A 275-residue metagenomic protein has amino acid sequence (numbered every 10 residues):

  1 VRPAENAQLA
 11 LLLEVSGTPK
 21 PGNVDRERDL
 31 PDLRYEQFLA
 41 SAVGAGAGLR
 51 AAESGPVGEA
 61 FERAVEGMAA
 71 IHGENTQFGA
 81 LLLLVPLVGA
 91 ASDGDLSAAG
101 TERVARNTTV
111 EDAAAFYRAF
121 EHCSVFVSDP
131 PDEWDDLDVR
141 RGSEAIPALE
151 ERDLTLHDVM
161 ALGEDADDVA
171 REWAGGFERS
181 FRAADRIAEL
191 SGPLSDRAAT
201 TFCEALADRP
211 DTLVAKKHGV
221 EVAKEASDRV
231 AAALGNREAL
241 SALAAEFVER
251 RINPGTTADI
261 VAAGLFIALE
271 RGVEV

Functional and structural regions predicted by a protein language model:
V1-G55, S92-A245, G272-V275: Phosphate-rich cofactor/ligand-interacting catalytic cores and adjacent structured alpha/beta frameworks
L49-S97: Long, hydrophobic/aromatic-enriched structural stretches that serve as scaffold segments
H72-P86, R251-F266: Conserved phosphate/anionic-ligand binding catalytic regions in large, soluble enzymes, centered on
L243-R250, A268: Extended, histidine- and acidic-residue-enriched regions that form the cofactor-binding/catalytic faces
